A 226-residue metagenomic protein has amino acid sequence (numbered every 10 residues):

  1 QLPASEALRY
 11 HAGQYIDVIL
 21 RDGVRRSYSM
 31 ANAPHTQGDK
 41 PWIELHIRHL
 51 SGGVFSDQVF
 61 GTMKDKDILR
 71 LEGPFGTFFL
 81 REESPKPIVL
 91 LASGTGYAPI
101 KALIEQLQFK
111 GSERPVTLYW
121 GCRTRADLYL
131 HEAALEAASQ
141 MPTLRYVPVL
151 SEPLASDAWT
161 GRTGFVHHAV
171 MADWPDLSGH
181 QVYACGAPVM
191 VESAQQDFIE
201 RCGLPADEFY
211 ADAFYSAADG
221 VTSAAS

Functional and structural regions predicted by a protein language model:
Q1-D67, C122-T124, V149-P153: Ferredoxin-reductase
G13, G96, A187: Short, conserved phosphate/pyrophosphate- and ester-handling motifs at nucleotide-, phospho-/glycolipid
G73-P85: A short, basic/flexible loop-to-alpha-helix module at the beginning of a structural domain
E82-P87, D176-G179: Short helix-loop-beta connector
V89-A98: Short, glycine-rich nucleotide/cofactor-binding loops
P99-F109: Histidine-anchored nucleotide/phosphate-binding helix
P115-S226: Reductase modules of NAD(P)H-dependent flavoproteins
